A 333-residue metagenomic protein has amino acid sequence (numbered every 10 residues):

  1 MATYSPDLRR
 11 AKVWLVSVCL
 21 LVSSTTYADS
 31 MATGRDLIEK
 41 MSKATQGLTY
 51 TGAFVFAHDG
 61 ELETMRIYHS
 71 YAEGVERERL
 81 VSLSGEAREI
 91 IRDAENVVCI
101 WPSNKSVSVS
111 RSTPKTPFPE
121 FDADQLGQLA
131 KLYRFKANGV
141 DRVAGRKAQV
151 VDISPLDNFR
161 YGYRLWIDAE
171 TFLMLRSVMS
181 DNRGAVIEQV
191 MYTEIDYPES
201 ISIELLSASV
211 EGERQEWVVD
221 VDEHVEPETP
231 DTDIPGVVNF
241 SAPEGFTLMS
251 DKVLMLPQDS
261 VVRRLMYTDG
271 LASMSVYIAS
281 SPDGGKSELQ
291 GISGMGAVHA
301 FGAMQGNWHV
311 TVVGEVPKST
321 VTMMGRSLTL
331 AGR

Functional and structural regions predicted by a protein language model:
T3-L15: Bacterial N-terminal signal peptides that target proteins for export
V16-L20: Hydrophobic helical h-region of N-terminal Sec-dependent signal peptides in bacterial secretory/periplasmic proteins
S23-Y27: N-terminal signal peptide c-region/cleavage motif recognized by signal peptidases
D29-S103, K131-A169, L173-S180: N-terminal mature ectodomain segment of secretory-pathway/periplasmic proteins
C99-F121: Acidic/charged, solvent-exposed loop-and-adjacent secondary-structure segments enriched in E/D, K/R, S/T, and G/P
L173, G184-I203, T311-R333: Surface-exposed amphipathic alpha-helical segments
M191, D196-E228: Pro/Ala/Gly-rich low-complexity, hydrophilic intrinsically disordered segments
E216-G306, K318-S319: Short, solvent-exposed recognition patches
